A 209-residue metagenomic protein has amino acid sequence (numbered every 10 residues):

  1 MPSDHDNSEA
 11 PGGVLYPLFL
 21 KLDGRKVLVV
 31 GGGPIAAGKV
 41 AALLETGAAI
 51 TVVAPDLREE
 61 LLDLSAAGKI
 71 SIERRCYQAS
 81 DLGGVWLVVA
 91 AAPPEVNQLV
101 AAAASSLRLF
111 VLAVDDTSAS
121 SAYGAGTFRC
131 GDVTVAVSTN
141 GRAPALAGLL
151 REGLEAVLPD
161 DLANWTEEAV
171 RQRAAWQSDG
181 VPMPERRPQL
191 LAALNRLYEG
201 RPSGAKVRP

Functional and structural regions predicted by a protein language model:
M1-S65: Hydrophobic, well-ordered beta-alpha structural blocks that scaffold small-molecule cofactor pockets
P34-I35, E95, G141: Residue-level detector of alpha-helix initiation sites
A54, I72-C76, D115: Short loop/edge segments at beta-strand edges and connector loops that shape dinucleotide/nucleotide cofactor-binding
D63-G83: Glycine-rich, highly charged phosphate/nucleotide-binding loops
W86-A92, A122-G141: Short basic, glycine-rich beta-strand/loop surfaces that mediate nucleic-acid
L87-A92, N97-G124: ADP-ribose/adenylate-binding Rossmann-like module
G141-P209: An accessory alpha-helical subdomain
